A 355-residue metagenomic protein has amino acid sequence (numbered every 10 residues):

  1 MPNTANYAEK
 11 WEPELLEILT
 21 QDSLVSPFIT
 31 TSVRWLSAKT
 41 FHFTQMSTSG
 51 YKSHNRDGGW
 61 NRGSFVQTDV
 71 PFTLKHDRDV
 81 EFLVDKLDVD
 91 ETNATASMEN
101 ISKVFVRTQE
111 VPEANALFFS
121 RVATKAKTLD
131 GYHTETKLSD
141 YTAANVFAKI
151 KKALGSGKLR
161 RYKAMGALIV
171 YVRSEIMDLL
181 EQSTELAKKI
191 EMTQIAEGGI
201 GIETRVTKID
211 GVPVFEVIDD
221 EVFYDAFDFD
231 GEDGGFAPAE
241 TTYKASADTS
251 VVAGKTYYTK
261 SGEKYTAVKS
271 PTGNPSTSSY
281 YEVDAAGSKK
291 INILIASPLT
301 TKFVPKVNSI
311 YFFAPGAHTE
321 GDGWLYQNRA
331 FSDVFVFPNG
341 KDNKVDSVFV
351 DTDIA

Functional and structural regions predicted by a protein language model:
M1-A8, L36-R56, V84-K103: Charged, low-complexity, helix/coiled-coil-prone segments
P2-P27, S32-G50, P71-K75, K137-A144 (+1 more regions): Sequence/fold signature of self-assembling virion shell proteins
Y7, M98-S102, E110, T142-K149: Short amphipathic alpha-helical segments
F43, D69-G131, L159-S174, A314-V336: Long, contiguous amphipathic alpha-helices that act as assembly "spine/axial" helices in icosahedral shell and virion
S53-G59, P338-N339: Short, glycine/acidic-enriched capping/hinge loops at junctions between secondary-structure elements
N61-T68: Active-site-surrounding "flap" and adjacent substrate/cofactor-binding loops of secreted or lumenal enzymes, prototyped
F105, K149, A153-S156, K344 (+1 more regions): Short, hydrophobic/aromatic alpha-helical segments in well-folded domains
T128-R205: Extended, solvent-exposed, turn-rich assembly/linker loops in the middle of proteins
